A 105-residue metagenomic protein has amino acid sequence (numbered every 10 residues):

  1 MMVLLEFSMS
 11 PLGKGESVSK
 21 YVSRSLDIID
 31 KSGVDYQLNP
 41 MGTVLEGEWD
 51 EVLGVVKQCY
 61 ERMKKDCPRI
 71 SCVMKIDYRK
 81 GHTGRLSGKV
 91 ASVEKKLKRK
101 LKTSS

Functional and structural regions predicted by a protein language model:
M1-S105: Charge-rich, low-complexity N-terminal segments
